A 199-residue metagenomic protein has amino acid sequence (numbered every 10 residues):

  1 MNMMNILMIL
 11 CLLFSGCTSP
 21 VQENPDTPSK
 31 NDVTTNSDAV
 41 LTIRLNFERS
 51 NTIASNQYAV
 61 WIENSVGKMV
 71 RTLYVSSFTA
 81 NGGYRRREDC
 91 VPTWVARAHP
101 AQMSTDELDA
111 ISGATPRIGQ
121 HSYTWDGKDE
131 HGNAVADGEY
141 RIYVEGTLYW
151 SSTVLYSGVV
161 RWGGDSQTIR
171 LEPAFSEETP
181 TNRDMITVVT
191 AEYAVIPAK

Functional and structural regions predicted by a protein language model:
N2-L10: Sec-dependent signal peptide recognition, specifically the positively charged N-region followed immediately by
F14-G16: C-terminal motif of bacterial Sec signal peptides marking the signal peptidase cleavage site
P20-Y74, F78-T79, S151-K199: Primarily secretory-pathway and cell-envelope proteins
A54-S55, A136-G138: Short glycine/proline-enriched turns and hinge-like loops at secondary-structure junctions
Y58, Y123, Y140: Residue-level detector of short, conserved catalytic/binding motifs and their immediate flanks
S65-A136: Structured domain cores in non-transmembrane regions
G138-V144: Short, aromatic- and glycine-rich surface loops/edge beta-strands on solvent-exposed regions
E145-Y149: Beta-strand-rich extracellular modules
